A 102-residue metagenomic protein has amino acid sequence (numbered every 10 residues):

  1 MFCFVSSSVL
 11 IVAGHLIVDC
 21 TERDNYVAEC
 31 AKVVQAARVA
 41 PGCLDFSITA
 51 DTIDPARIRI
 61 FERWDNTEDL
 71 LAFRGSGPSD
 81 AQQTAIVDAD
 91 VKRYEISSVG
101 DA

Functional and structural regions predicted by a protein language model:
F2-L10, L44-A56, A81-A102: Glycine-rich beta-strand-turn "strand-cap" elements at beta-sheet edges
L10-I17, S47-R74: Short, well-ordered beta-strand segments in beta-rich or mixed alpha/beta enzyme and ligand-binding folds
L10-R38: N-terminal first-folded block
K32-L44, R63-I96: An amphipathic, aromatic/His-enriched active-site/gating alpha helix that lines ligand/cofactor pockets
